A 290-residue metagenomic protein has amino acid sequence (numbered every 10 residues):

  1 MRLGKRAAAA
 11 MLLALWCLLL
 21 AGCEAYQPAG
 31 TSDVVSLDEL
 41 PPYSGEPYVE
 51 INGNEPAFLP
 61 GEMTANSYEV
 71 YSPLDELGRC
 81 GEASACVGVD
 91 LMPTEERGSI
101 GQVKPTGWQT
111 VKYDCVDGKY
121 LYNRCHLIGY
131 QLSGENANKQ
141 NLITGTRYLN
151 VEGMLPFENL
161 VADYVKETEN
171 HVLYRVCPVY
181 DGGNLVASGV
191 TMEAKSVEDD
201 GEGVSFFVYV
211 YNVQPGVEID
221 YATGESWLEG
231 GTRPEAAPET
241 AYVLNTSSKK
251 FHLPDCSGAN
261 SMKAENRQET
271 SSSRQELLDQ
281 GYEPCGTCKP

Functional and structural regions predicted by a protein language model:
M1-M11: Bacterial N-terminal signal peptides that target proteins for export
C17-G22: C-terminal motif of bacterial Sec signal peptides marking the signal peptidase cleavage site
E24-Q27: Bacterial signal peptide processing site
L40-N66: Short, Gly/Pro- and small/polar-rich lid/capping loops
P60-A237: Domain-level detector of nuclease and nuclease-like folds in predominantly extracellular/periplasmic contexts
T232-P290: Mature, structured domains enriched in cysteine- and short glycine motifs
